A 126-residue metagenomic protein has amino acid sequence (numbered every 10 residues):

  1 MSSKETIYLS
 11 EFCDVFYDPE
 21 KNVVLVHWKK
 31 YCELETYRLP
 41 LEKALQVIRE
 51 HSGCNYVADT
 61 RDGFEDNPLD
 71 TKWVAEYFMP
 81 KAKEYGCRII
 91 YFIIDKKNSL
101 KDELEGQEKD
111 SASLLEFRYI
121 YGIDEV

Functional and structural regions predicted by a protein language model:
S2-V126: Amphipathic, Lys/Arg-enriched alpha-helical "gate/interface" segment within cytosolic domains that mediates
